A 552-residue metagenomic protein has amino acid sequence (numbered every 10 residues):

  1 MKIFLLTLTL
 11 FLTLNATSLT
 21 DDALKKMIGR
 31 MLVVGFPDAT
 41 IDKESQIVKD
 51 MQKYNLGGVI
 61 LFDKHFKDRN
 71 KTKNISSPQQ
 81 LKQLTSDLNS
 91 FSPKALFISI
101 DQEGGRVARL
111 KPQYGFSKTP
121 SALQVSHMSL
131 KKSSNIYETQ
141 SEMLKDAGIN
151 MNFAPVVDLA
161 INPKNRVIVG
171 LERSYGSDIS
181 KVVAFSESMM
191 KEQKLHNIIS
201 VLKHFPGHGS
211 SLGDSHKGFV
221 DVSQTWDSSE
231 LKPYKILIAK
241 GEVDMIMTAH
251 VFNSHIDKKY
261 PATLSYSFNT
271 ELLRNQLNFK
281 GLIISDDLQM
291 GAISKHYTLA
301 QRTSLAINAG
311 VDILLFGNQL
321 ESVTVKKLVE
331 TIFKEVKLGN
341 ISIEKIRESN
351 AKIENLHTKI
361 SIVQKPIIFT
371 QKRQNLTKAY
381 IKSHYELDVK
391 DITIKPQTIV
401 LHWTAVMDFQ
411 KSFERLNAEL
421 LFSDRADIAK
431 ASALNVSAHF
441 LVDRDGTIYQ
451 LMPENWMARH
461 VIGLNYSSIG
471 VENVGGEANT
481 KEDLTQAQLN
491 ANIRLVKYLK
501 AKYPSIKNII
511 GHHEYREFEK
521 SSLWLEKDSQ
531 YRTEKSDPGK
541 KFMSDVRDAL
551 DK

Functional and structural regions predicted by a protein language model:
I3-T13: Sec-dependent N-terminal signal peptides
T17-P112, V311-F316, I362-Q364, I394: N-terminal hydrophobic targeting/anchoring segments and the immediately downstream early-domain regions of hydrolases
R30-F36, G57-L61, L96-Q102, M151-P155 (+7 more regions): Hydrophobic faces of well-ordered beta-strands that scaffold small-molecule active sites in alpha/beta enzyme cores
D42-Q46, V59, K71-F91, L96 (+2 more regions): Second-shell residues forming the walls of enzyme active-site clefts
P112, Q140-T225, E514-Q530: Surface-exposed loop and adjacent secondary-structure segments within mature catalytic domains
S121-K132, G170-E192, V220-K235, D528-K552: Acidic, His- and aromatic-enriched active-site or binding-groove loops in soluble protein domains that engage sugars
L144, P366-Q374, T480-K552: Basic/polar, cationic surfaces and motifs that engage anionic cell-wall and phosphate/carboxylate ligands
Q364-V461: N-terminal catalytic cores of peptidoglycan-degrading enzymes
